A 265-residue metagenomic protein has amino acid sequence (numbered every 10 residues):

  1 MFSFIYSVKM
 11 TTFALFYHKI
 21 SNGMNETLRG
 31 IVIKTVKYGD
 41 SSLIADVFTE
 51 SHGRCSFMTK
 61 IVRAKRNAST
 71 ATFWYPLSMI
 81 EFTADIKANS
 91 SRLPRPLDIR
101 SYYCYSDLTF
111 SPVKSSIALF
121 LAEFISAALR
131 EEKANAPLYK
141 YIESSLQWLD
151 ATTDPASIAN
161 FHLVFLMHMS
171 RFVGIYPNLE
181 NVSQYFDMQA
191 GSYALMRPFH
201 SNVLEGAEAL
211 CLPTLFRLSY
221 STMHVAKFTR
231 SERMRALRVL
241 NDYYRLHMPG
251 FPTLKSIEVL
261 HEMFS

Functional and structural regions predicted by a protein language model:
T12, F16-S265: Non-catalytic alpha-helical scaffolds and adjoining flexible linkers that form interface surfaces for assembly
